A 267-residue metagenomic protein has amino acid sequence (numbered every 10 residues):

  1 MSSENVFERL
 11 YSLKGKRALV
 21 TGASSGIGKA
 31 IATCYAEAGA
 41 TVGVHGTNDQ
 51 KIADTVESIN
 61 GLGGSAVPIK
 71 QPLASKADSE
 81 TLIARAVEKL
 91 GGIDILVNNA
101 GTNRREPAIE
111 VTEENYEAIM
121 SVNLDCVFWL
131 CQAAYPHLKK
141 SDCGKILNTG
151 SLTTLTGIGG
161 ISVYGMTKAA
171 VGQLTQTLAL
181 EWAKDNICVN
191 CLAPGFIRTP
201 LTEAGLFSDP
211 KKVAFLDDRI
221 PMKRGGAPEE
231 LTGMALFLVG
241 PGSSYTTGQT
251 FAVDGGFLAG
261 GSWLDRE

Functional and structural regions predicted by a protein language model:
S2-R9, T156, L236, T247-E267: Short C-terminal tail/terminal secondary-structure segment of NAD(P)H-dependent dehydrogenase/reductase domains
R17, S24-S25, N48: Conserved glycine-rich cofactor-binding loop
L90, F128, R224-V253, L258: C-terminal substrate-recognition "lid" of short-chain dehydrogenase/reductases
P107-A108, T112-M120, K212, L216: Substrate-binding pocket helix/loop in short-chain dehydrogenase/reductase
C131, T167, T175: Active-site helix of classical SDR
P136, L180-K184, S244: Alpha-helical segment proximal to the catalytic Tyr-Lys
S151: Residue(s) in the substrate-gating loop at a strand-loop-helix junction that position the organic substrate next
